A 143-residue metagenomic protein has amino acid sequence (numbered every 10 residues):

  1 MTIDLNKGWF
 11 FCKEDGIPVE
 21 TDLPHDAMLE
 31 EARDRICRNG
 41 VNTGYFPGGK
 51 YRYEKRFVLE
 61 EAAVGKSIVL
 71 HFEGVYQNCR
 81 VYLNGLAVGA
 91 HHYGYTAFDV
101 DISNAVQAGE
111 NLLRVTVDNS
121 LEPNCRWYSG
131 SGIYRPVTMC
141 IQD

Functional and structural regions predicted by a protein language model:
I3, K7-D15, A27, T43-G44 (+1 more regions): Accessory beta-strand-rich segments of carbohydrate-active enzymes
I17-P24: Short Gly/aromatic-enriched secondary-structure transition segments
D22, R33-D34, S103: General structural signal for secondary-structure boundaries
D34-T43: N-terminal glycine-rich cofactor-binding segment
